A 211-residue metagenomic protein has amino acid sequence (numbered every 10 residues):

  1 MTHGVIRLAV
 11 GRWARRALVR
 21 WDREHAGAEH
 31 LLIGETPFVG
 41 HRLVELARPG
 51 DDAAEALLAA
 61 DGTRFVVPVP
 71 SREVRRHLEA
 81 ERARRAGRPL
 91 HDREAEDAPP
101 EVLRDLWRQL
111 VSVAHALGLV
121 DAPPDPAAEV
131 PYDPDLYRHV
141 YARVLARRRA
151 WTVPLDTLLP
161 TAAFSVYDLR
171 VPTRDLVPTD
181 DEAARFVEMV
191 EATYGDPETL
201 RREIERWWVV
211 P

Functional and structural regions predicted by a protein language model:
M1-A47: Conserved nucleotide-sensing/catalytic segment adjacent to the nucleotide-binding pocket in NTP-handling enzymes
R7-G11, R15, V19, R75-E79 (+7 more regions): Generic detector of well-ordered alpha-helical segments enriched in charged/polar residues, highlighting helical
W13-A26, A53-L58, A114, V144 (+1 more regions): Hydrophobic, Leu/Ile/Phe/Ala-enriched alpha-helical segments that form helix-helix packing faces
H25-A26, D61, G87, G118 (+1 more regions): Short, flexible coil/linker elements and helix-boundary hinge sites characteristic of intrinsically disordered
T36-P99: ATP-dependent NMP and nucleoside kinases share a basic, alpha-helical "lid"
R88-A163: A conserved mid-domain beta-alpha-beta active-site/ligand-binding segment of alpha/beta enzyme cores
P131, H139-P211: C-terminal accessory extensions appended to soluble enzyme cores
